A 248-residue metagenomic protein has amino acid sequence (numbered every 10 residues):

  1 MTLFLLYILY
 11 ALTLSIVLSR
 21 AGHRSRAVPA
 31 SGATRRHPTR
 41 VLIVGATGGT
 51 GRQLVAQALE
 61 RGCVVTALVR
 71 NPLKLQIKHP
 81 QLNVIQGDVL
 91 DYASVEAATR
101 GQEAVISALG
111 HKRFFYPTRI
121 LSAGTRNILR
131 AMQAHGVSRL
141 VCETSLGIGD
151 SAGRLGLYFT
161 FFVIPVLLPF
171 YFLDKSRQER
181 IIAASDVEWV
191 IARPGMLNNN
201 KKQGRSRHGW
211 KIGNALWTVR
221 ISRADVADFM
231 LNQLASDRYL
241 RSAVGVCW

Functional and structural regions predicted by a protein language model:
M1-T39: Non-catalytic terminal and boundary segments that flank Rossmann-like NAD(P)-dependent oxidoreductase
R36-R61: N-terminal Rossmann NAD(P)H-binding glycine-rich loop of SDR-like oxidoreductase domains
L68-L73, D88-V89: N-terminal Rossmann-fold cofactor-binding loop
P80-Q102: Conserved Rossmann-fold cofactor-binding substructure of NAD(P)-dependent oxidoreductases
K112-L140, Y171-L173, R177: NAD(P)-cofactor binding segment of oxidoreductase domains
L121-G124, D174, A192, I221-L231 (+1 more regions): Substrate-positioning beta->alpha
D150-A152, K201-H208, Q233-S242: Glycine/proline-rich active-site loop of Rossmann-fold NAD(P)-dependent oxidoreductases
E179-N200: Conserved beta-loop-beta element that borders a ligand/cofactor-binding pocket
